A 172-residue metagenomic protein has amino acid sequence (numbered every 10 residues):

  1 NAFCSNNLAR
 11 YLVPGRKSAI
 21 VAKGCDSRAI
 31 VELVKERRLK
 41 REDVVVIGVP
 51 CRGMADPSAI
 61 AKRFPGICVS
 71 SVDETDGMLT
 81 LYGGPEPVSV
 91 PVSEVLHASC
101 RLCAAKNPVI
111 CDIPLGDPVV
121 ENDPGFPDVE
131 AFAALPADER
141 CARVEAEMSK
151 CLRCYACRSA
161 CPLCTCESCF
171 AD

Functional and structural regions predicted by a protein language model:
N1-V144, P162: Iron-sulfur-associated redox domains of electron-transfer enzymes in respiratory and anaerobic energy metabolism
S99, K150-A160: The −1 position to Zn-ligating cysteines in a subset of zinc-ribbon hairpins
A142, S149, P162-D172: A beta-strand-loop signature enriched in Asp, Gly, Thr, and Trp that corresponds to the sialidase/neuraminidase Asp-box
